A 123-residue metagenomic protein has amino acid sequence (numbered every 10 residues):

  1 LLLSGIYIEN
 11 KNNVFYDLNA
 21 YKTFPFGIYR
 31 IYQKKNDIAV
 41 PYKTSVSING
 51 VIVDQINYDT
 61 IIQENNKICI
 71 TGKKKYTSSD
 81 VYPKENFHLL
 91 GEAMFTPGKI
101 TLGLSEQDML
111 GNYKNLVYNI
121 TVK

Functional and structural regions predicted by a protein language model:
L1-V14: Proline/serine/threonine-rich low-complexity linkers at boundaries of modular beta-sandwich domains
K11-K123: Long, low-complexity serine/threonine/glycine- and acidic-rich segments characteristic of extracellular
